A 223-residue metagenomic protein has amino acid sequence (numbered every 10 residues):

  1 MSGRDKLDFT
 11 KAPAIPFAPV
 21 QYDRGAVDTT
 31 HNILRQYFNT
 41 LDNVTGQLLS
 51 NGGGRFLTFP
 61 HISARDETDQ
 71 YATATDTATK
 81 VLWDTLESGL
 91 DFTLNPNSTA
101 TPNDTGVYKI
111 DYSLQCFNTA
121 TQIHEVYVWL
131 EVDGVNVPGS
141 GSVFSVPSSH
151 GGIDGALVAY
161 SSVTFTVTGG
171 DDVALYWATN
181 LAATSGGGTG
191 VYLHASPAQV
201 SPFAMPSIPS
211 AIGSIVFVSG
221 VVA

Functional and structural regions predicted by a protein language model:
M1-R24, V221-A223: Short, intrinsically disordered N-terminal pre-domain segments
G3, H31, R35, N43-G46 (+1 more regions): Extracellular jelly-roll beta-sandwich "head" domains, especially the C-terminal globular C1q domain
Y22, A26-T29, I33-Q36, T40: Alpha-helical coiled-coil heptad-register detector
